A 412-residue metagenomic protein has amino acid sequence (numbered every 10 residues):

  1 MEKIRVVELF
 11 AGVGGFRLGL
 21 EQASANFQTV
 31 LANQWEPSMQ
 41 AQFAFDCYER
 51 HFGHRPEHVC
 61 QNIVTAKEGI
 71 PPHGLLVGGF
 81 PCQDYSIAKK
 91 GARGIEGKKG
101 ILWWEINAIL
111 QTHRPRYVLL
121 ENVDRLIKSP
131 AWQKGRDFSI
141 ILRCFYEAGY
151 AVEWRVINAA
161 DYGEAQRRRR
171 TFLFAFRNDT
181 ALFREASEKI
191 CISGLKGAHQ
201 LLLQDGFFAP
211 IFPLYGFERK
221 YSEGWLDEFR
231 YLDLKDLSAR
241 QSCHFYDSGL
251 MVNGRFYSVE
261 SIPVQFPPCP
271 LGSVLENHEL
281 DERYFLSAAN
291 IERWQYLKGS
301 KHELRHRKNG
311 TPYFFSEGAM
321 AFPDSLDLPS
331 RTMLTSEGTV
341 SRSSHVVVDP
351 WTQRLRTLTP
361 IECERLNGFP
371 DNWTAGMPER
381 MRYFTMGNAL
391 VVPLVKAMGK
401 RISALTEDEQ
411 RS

Functional and structural regions predicted by a protein language model:
E2-Y117, V123-F138, Y146: Core alpha/beta nucleotide-donor-binding catalytic domains of modification enzymes
K3, R168-R170, L328-S330: Extracellular structured ligand-interaction cores
G14, P81-Y85, D124-R125, A160-Y162 (+3 more regions): Short, solvent-exposed loop/turn segments at secondary-structure junctions
N62, S187-I190, D408-S412: Short, flexible loop/turn segments with low-complexity composition
A66-H73, I87-M320: Class I S-adenosyl-L-methionine
F80-P81, P115, A165, P370-D371 (+1 more regions): Proline-centered helix-kink/hinge sites
Q241-S412: C-terminal target-recognition/interaction regions appended to catalytic cores
